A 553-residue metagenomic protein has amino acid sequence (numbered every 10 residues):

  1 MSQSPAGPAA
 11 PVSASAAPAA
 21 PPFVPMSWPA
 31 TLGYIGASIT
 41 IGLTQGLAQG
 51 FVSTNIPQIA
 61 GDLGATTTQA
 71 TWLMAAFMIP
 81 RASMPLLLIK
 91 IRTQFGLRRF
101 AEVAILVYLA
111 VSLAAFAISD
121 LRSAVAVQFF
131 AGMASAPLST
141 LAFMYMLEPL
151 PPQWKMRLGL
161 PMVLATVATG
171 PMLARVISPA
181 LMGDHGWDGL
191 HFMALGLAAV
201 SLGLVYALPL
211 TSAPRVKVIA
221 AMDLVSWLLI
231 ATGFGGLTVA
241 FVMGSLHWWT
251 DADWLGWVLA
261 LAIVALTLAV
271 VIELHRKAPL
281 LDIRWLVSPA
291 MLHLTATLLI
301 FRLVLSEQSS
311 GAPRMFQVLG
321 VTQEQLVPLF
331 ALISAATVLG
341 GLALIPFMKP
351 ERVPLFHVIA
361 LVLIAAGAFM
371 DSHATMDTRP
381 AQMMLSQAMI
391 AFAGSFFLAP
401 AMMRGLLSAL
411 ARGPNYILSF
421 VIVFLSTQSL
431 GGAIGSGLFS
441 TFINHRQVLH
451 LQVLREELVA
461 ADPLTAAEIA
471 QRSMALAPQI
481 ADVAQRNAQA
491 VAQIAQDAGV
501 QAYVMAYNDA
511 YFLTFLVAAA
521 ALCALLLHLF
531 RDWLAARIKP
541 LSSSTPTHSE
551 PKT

Functional and structural regions predicted by a protein language model:
M1-L47, G61: Cytosolic juxtamembrane N-terminal segment immediately preceding the first transmembrane helix of multi-pass
P8, V423-T553: Hydrophobic transmembrane architecture of multi-pass small-molecule transporters
T31-L47, V52-T54, A278-L449: 12-transmembrane solute porter fold
S53-S83, S123: Extracellular/periplasmic helix-loop-helix junction of adjacent transmembrane segments in MFS-like secondary
I59-G61, I91-R92, A124, V176-G186 (+4 more regions): Interfacial helix-cap and linker-helix signal at transmembrane-aqueous boundaries of multi-pass secondary transporters
M74-K90, P137-F143, A331-L344: Central cavity-lining transmembrane alpha-helices of secondary-active solute carriers, predominantly the Major
P85, I89-V225: Helix-loop-helix hairpins in multi-pass membrane proteins, especially solute transporters
P179-T297, F301-V304, Q308: Hydrophobic transmembrane-helix bundles of small-molecule transporters
